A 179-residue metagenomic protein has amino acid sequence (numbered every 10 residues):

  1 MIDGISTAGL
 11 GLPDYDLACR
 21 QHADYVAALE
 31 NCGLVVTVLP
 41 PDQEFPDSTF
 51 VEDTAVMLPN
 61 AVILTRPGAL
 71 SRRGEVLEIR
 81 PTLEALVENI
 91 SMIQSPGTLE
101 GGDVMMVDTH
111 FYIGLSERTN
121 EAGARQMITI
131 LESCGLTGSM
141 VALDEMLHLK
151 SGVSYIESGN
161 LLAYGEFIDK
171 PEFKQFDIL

Functional and structural regions predicted by a protein language model:
M1-L179: The feature marks the mature, well-folded catalytic cores of soluble enzymes
